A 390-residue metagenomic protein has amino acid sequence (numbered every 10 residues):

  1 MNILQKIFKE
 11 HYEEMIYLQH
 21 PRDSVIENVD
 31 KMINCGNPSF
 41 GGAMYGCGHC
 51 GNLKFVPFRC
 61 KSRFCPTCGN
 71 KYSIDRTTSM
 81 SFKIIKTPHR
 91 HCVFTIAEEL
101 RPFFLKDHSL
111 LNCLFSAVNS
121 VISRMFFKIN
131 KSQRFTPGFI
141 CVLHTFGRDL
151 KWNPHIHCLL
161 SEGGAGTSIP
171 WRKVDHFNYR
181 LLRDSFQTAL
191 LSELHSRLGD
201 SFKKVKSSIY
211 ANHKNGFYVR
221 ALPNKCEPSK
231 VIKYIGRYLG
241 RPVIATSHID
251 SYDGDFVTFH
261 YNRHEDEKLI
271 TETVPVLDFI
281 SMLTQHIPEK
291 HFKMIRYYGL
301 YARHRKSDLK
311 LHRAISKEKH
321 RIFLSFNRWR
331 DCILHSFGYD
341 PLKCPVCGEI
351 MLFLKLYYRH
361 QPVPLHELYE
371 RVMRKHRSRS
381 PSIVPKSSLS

Functional and structural regions predicted by a protein language model:
M1-S390: Beta->alpha loop/short-helix hinge microenvironment recognizer with preference for catalytic Tyr/His contexts
